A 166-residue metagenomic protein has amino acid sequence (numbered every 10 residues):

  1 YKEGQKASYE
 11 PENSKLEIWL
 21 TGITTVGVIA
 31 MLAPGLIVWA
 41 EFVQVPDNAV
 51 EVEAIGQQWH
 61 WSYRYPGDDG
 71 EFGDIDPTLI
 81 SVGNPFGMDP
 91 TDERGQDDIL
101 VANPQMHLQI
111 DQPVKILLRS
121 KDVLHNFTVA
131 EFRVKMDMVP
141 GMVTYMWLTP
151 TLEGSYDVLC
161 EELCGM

Functional and structural regions predicted by a protein language model:
Y1-M166: Non-transmembrane, membrane-proximal soluble domains of secreted or membrane proteins
